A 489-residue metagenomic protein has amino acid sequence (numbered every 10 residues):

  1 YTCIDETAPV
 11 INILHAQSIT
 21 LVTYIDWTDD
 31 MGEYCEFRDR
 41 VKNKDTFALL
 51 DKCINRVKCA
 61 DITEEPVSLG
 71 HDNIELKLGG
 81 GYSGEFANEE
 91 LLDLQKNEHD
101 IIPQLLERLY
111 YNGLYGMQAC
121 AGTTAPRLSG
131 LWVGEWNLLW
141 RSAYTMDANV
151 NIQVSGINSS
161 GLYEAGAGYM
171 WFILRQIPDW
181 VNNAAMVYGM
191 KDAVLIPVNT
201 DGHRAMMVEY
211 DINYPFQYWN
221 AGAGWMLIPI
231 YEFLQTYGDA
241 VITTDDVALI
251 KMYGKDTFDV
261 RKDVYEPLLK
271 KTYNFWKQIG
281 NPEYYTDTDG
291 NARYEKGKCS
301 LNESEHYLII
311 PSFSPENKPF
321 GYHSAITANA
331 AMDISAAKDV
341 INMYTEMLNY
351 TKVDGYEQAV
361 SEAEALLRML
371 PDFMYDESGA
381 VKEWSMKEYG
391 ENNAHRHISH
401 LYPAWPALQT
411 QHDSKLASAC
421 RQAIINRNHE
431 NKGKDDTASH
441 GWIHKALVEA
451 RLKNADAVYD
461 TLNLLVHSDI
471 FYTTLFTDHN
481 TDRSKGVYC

Functional and structural regions predicted by a protein language model:
Y1-Y144, Y163-A167, I173-N183, E388: Acidic/polar, glycine-enriched structural segments that form the non-catalytic walls/loops of the carbohydrate-binding
I25-W27, A121, W132, W136 (+7 more regions): Short, flexible loop/turn elements at secondary-structure junctions
E36-D39, D93-D100, L139-W140, S155-G156 (+4 more regions): Second-shell loop/turn segments in exported
L106-C120, A223-E232, P267-W276: Extended, hydrophobic/aromatic-rich amphipathic alpha-helical segments that build helical scaffolds
Y115-A125, L138-M146, A165, P178-N183 (+5 more regions): Secretory-pathway/luminal and periplasmic proteins that interact with or process carbohydrate-rich
P126-N158, W171, L268, T272 (+1 more regions): Zinc-dependent metallopeptidase catalytic helix centered on the HExxH motif and its immediate flanking segment
L128-A143, K191-V264, K277-E362, P403: The feature captures the catalytic groove of carbohydrate-active enzymes
M146-N149, N158-M186, M190-A193, H203-A205 (+4 more regions): Active-site core of glycosidic bond-cleaving carbohydrate-active enzymes
